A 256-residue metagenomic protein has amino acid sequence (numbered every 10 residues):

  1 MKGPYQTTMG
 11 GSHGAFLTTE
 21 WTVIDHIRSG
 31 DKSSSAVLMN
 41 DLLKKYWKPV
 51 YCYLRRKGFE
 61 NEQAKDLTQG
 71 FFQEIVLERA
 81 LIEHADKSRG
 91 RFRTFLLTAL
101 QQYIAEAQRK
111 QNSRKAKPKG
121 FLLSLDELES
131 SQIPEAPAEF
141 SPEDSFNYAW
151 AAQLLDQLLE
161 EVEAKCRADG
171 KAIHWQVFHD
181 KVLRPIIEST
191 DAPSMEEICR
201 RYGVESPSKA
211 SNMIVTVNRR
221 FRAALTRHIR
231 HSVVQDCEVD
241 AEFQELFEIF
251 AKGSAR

Functional and structural regions predicted by a protein language model:
M1-R256: Intrinsic, short, N-terminal disordered tails of RNA polymerase sigma-factor systems
